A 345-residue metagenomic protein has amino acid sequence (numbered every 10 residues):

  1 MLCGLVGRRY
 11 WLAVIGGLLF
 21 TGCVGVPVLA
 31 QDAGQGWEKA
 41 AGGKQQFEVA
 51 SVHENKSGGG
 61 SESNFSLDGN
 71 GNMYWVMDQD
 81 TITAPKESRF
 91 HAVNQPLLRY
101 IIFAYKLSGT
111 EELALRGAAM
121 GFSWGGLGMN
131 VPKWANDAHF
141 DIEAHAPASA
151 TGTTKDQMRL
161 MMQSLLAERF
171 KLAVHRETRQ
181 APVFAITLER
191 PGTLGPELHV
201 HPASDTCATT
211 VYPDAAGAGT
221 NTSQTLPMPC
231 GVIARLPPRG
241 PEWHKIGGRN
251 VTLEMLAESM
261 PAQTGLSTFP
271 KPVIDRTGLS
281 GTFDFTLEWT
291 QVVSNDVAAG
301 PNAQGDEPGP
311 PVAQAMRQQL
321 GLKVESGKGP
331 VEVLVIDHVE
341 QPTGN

Functional and structural regions predicted by a protein language model:
L2-N345: Beta-strand-rich assembly/attachment modules of structural machines
